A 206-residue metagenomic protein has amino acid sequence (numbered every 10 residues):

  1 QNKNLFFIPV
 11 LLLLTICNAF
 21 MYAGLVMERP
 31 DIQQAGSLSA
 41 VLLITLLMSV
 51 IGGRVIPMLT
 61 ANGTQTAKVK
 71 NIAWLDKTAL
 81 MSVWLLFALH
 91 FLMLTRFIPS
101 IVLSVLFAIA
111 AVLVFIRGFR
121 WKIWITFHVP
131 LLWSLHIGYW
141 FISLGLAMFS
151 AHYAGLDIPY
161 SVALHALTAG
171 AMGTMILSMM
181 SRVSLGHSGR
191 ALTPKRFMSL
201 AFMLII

Functional and structural regions predicted by a protein language model:
Q1-N4, M21-Q34, G53-I72, L89-L103 (+3 more regions): Juxtamembrane membrane-water interface segments of multi-pass membrane proteins, especially cytoplasmic-side
F6-L14, A67-V83: The cytoplasmic-loop to transmembrane-helix boundary for the fourth helix
F6-T15, I137-F141, A201: Central hydrophobic cores of alpha-helical transmembrane segments in multi-pass integral membrane proteins
L13-A19, I206: Aromatic-anchored segments of alpha-helical transmembrane domains
I32-M48, S104-I109, S161-A171: Alpha-helical transmembrane segments
L42-V55, S82-L86, I109-L113, A171-S178: Hydrophobic cores of alpha-helical transmembrane segments in multi-pass inner/ER membrane proteins, independent
T78-L85, G138-G145, A169-T174, M198-I206: Hydrophobic membrane-spanning alpha-helices of multi-pass integral membrane proteins
